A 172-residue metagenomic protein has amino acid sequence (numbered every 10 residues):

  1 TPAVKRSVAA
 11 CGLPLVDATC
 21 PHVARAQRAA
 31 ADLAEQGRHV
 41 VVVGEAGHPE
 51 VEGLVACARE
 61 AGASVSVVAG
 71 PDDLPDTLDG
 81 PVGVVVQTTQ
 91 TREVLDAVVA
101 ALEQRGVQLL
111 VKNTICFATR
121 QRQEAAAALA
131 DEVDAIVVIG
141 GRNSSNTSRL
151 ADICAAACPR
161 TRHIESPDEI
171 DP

Functional and structural regions predicted by a protein language model:
T1-P172: The feature marks the mature, well-folded catalytic cores of soluble enzymes
